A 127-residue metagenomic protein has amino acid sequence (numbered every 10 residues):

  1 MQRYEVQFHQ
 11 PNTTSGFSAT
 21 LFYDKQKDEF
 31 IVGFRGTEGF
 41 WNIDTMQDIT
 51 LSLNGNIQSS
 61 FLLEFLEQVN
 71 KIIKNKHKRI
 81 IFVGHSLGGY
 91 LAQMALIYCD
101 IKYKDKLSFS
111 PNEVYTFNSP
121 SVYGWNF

Functional and structural regions predicted by a protein language model:
M1-V83, Y98, Y103-T116, G124: A conserved cap/lid and substrate-binding interface adjacent to the catalytic center of lipid-processing enzymes
G84-G88, A92: Gly/Ala-rich beta-loop-alpha elbow adjacent to hydrolase catalytic centers
L87, N118-P120: Catalytic metal-binding/acid-base residues of hydrolase active sites
A95: Aromatic pocket-lining residues of Rossmann-like dinucleotide-binding sites
S121-F127: Flexible "cap/lid" loop of the alpha/beta hydrolase fold
